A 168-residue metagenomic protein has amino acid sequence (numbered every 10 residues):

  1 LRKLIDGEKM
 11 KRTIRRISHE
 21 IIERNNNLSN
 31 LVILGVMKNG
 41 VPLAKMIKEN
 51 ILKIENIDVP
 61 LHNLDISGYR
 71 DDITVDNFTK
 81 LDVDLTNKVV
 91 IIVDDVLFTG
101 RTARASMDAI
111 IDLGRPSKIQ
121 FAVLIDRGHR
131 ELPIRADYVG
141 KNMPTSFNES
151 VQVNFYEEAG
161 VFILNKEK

Functional and structural regions predicted by a protein language model:
L1-K168: PRPP-associated nucleotide enzymes
